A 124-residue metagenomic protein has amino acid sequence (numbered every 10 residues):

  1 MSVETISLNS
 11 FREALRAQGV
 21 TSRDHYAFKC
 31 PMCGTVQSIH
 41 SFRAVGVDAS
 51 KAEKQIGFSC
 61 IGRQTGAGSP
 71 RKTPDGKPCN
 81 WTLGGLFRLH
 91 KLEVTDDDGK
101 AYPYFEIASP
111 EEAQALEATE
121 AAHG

Functional and structural regions predicted by a protein language model:
M1-V20, R71-G124: Short, intrinsically disordered terminal segments enriched in charged and Pro/Gly residues
G19-H25, G34: A preference for well-ordered globular domain cores that mediate specific macromolecular interactions or catalysis
V20, A44-Q55: Short linker/helix segments within small regulatory modules
H25-A27, K54-G57: Residues immediately within or flanking Cys/His clusters that coordinate Zn2+ in small zinc-binding modules
K29-G34, S59-G62: Short, cysteine/histidine-rich loop/knuckle motifs that typically chelate Zn2+
G34, V47-D48, T95-K100: Exposed regions on extracellular, virion, or secretory-pathway luminal proteins
V36-H40, G66-S69: Short, non-ligating residues that shape and space the ligands of small metal-coordination modules and catalytic
S59-C60, S69-R71: Charged low-complexity stretches with an acidic bias
